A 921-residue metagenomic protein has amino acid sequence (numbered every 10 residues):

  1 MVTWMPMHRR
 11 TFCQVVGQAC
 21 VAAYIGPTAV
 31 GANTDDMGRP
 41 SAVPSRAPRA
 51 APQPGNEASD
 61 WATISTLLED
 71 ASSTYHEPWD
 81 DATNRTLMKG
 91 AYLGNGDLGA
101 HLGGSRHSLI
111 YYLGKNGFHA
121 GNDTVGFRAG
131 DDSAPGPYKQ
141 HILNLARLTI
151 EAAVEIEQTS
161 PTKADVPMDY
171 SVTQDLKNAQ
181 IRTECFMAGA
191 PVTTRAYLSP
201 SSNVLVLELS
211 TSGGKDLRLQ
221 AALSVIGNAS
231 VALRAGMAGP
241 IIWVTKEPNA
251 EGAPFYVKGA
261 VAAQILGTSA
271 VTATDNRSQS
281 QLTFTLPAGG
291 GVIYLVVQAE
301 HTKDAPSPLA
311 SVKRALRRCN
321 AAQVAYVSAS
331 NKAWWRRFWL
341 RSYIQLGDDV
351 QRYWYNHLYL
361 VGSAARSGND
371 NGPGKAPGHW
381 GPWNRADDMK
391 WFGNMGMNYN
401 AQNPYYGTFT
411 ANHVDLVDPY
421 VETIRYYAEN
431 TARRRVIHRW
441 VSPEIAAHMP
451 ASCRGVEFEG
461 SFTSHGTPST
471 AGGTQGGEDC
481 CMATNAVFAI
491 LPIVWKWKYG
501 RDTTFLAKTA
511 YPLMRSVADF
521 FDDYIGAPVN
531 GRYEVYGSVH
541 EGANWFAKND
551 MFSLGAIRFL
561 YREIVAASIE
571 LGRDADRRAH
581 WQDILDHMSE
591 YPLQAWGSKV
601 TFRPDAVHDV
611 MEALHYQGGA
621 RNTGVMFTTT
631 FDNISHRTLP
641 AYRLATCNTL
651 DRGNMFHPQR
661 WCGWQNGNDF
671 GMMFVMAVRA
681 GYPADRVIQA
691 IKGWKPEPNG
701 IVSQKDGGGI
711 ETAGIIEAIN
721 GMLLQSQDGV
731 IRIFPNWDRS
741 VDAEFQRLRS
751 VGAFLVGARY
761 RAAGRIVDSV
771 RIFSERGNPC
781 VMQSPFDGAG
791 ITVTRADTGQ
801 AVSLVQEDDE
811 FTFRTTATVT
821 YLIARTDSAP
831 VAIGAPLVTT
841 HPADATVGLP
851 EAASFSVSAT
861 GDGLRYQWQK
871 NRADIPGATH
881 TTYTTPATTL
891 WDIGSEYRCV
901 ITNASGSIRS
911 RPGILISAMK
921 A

Functional and structural regions predicted by a protein language model:
M1-M7: Secretory targeting signals
T11-N33: N-terminal export signals
V43, R49, Q53-G473, W497 (+8 more regions): Aromatic-residue-lined binding/catalytic grooves and analogous aromatic/hydrophobic interfacial grooves in multimeric
P377-N394, A447-A507, F521-D583: The feature captures the catalytic groove of carbohydrate-active enzymes
V494-G500, F505, V517-A527, A579-Y616 (+2 more regions): Non-catalytic carbohydrate-binding regions of carbohydrate-active enzymes
T840-D844: Surface-exposed, proline-enriched loop/turn segments that connect beta strands in immunoglobulin-like
T860-Q867: Solvent-exposed loop segments of extracellular immunoglobulin-like
K870-P886: Surface-exposed, flexible coil segments in extracellular/virion-facing regions
